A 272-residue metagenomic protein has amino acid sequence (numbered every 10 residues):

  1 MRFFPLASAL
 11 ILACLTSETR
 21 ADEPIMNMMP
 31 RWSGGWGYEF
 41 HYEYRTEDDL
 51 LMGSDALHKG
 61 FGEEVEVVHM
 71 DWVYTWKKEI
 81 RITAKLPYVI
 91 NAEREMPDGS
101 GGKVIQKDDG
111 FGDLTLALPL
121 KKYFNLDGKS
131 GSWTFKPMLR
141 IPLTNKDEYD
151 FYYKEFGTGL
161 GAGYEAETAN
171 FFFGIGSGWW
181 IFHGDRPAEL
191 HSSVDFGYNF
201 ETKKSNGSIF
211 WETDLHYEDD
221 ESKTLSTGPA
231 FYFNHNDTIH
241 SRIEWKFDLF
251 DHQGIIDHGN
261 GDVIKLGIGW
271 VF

Functional and structural regions predicted by a protein language model:
M1-M29: Cleavable N-terminal export/targeting peptides
A21-T144, E148, Y152, F156-A169 (+6 more regions): Transmembrane beta-barrel domains of Gram-negative outer membranes and organellar outer membranes
I175-S192: Histidine/lysine/aspartate-rich catalytic loop segments that bind and position anionic ligands
